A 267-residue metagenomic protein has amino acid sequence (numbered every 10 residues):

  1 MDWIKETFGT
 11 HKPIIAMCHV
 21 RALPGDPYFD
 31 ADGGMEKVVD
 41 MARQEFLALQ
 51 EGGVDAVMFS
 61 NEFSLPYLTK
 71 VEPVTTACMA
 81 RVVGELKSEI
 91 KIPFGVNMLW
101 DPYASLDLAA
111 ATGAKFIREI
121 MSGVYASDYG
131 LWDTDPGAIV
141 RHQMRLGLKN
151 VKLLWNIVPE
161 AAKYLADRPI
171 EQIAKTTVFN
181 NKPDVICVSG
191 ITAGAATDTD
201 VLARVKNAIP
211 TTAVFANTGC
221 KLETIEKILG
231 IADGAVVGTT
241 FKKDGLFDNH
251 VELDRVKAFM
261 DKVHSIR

Functional and structural regions predicted by a protein language model:
T10-H11, A16-M17, L68-V96, T134-L154 (+2 more regions): Alpha-helix-loop-beta-strand connector modules within alpha/beta enzyme cores
I14-M17, G53-P66, F94-M98, E119 (+3 more regions): Short beta-strand segments at enzyme active-site cores
A16, L49, V57, I117 (+4 more regions): Conserved, mostly hydrophobic/aromatic
H19-Q44, F94-D101, W155-E171, A216-K221: Active-site mouth loops of central-metabolism enzymes
V20-L23, A104, L108-D184: Conserved anion-binding
G53-C78, V124-Y129, P183-A196, K243-L246: Glycine-rich, proline-tolerant flexible connector loops at the mouths of alpha/beta enzymes
V96, D101-A114, Q172-I173, V205-V237: Catalytic cores of alpha/beta
R141-H142, A161, K221-E226, A232-R267: Alpha/beta catalytic cores of nucleotide-metabolism and tRNA/nucleoside-modifying enzymes
